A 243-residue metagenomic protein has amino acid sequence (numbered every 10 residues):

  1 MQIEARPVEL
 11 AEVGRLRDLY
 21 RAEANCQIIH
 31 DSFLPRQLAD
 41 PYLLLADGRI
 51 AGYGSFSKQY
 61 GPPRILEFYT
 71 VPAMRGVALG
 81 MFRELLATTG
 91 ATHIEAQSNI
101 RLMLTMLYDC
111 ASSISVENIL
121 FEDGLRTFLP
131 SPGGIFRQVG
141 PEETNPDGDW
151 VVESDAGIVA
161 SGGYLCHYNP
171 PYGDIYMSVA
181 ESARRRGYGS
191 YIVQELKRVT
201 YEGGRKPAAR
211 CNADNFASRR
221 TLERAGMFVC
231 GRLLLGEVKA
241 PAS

Functional and structural regions predicted by a protein language model:
M1-I28, D109-D155: Short amphipathic alpha-helix that is part of the acyltransferase structural core
I28-L86, G162-G173, S178-E181: Conserved donor-binding loop and adjoining core beta-sheet/short helix segment in diverse acyl/aminoacyl transferases
Y53, I158-S161, C230-R232: Residue-level detector of high-confidence beta-strand sites
S57-R64, F68-P132, G236-E237: Acyl-donor-binding surface of acyltransferase catalytic domains
M74-A87, R185-R198, R219-R224: Conserved acetyl-CoA-binding loop-helix of GNAT-fold acetyltransferases
I94-A96, M177, P207-C211: Conserved hydrophobic beta-strand within the GNAT/NAT acetyltransferase core sheet that lines the active-site cleft
M106-Y108, L222, M227: Conserved active-site tyrosine of GNAT-family acetyltransferases
I135-R185, S190-Y191: A mid-sequence, solvent-exposed acidic-amphipathic segment
